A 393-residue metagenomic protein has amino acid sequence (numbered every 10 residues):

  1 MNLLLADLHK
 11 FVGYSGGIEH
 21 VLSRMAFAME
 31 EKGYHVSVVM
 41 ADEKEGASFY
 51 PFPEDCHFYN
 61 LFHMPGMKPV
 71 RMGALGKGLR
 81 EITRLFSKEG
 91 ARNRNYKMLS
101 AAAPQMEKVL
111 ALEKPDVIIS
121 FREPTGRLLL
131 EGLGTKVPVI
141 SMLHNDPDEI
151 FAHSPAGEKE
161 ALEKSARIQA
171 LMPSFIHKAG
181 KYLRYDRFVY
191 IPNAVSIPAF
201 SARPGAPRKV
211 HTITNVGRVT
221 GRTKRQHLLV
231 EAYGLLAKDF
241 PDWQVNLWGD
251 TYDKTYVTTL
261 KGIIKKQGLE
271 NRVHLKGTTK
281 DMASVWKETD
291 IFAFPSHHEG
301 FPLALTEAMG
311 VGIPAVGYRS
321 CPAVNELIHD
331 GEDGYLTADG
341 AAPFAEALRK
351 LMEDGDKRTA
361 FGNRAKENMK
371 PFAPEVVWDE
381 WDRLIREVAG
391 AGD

Functional and structural regions predicted by a protein language model:
L4-A6, A206-K224, V230-Y233, N246: Conserved donor-binding/catalytic core segment of Leloir-type glycosyltransferases
G16-R24, T220-L235, T258: A conserved mid-protein helix/loop that constitutes part of the nucleotide-sugar donor-binding site
V39-E45, V216, Q244-T258: Glycosyltransferase donor-sugar binding loop
E149-H153, G180-K181, V189-H211: Acidic anion/phosphate-binding donor-loop and adjacent secondary structure in glycosyltransferase catalytic cores
T258-G277: Nucleotide-activated donor-binding/catalytic signature segment of Leloir-type glycosyltransferases, i.e., the conserved
T278, H297: Aromatic "clamp/platform" in nucleotide-sugar-dependent glycosyltransferases that forms part of the donor/acceptor
P314-Y318: Short hydrophobic beta-strand element within catalytic cores of glycosyltransferases and related nucleotide-activated
R319, H329-A342, K350-G355, K370: Conserved acidic donor-binding segment of nucleotide-sugar-dependent glycosyltransferases
